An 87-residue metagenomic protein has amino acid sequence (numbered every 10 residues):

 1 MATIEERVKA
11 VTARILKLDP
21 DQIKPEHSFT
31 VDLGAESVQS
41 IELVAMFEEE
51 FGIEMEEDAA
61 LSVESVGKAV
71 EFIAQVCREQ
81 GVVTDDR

Functional and structural regions predicted by a protein language model:
A2-Q39, L43-R87: Phosphopantetheine-dependent thiolation modules in NRPS/PKS and related acyl-activating systems
